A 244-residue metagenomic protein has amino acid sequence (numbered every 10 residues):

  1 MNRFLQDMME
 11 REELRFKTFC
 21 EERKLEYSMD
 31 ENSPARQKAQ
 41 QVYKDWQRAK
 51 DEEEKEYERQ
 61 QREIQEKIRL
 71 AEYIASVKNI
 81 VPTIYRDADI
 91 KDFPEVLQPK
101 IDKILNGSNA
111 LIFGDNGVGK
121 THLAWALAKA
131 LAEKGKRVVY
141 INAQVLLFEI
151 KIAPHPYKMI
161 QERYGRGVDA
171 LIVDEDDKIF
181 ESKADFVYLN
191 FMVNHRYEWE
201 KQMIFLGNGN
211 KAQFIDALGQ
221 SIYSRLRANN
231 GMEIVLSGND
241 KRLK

Functional and structural regions predicted by a protein language model:
M1-V96, E233-I234, G238, R242-K244: A short, basic N-terminal segment
P94-N106: Pre-Walker A adenine-sensing motif
V96-P99, F113-D115, A128, A132 (+2 more regions): Short glycine-rich substrate-engagement loop in P-loop NTPases that contacts/grips substrate
G107-W125: Walker A/P-loop nucleotide-binding motif
S108-I112, D169-V173, M203: Generic beta-sheet signal
K136-R137, G167-A170, W199-F205: Loop/turn-to-beta-strand initiation segments
L146-I150, D176-K244: Replace "adjacent to P-loop NTPase cores in ATP/GTP-dependent enzymes" with "adjacent to NTP-binding cores
